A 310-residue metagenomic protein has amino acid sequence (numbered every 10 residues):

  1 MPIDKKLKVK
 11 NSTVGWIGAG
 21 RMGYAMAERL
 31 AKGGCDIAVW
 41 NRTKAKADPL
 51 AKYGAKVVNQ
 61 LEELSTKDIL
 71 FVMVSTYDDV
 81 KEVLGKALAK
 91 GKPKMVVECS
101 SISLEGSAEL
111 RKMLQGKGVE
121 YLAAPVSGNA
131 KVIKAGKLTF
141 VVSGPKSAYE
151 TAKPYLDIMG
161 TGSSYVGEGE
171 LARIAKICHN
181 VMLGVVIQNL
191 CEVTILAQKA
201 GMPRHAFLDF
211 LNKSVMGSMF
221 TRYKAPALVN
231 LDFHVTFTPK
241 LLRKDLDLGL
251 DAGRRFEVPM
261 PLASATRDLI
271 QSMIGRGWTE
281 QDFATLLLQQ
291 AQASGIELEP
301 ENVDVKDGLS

Functional and structural regions predicted by a protein language model:
P2-V72, K94, L298: NAD(P)+-binding Rossmann beta1-loop-alpha1 motif at the extreme N-terminus of oxidoreductases
I37, V57, Y121-L122, S163 (+2 more regions): Hydrophobic beta-strand scaffold residues
L61-K117: Rossmann-fold NAD(P) dinucleotide-binding segment
S101-G184: Rossmann-fold dinucleotide-binding core
L171-S294: Helical "substrate-binding/catalytic lid" subdomain of Rossmann-like NAD(P)-dependent dehydrogenases/reductases
